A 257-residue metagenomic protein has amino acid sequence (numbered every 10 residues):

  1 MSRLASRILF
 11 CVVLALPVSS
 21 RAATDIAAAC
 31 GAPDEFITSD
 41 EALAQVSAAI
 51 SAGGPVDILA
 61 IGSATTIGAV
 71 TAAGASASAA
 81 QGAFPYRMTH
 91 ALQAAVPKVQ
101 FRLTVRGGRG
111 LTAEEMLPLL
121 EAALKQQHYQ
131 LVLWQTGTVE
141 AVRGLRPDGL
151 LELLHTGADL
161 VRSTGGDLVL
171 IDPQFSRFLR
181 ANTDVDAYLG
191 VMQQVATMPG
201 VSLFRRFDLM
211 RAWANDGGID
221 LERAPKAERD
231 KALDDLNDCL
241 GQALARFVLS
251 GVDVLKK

Functional and structural regions predicted by a protein language model:
M1-L9: Bacterial N-terminal signal peptides that target proteins for export
I8-P17: Bacterial N-terminal signal peptides
D25-V105, A122-Q126: Serine-esterase "nucleophile elbow" of acetyl-processing enzymes
D57-G62, T66, R102-G107, Q130-T136 (+2 more regions): Structural recognition of the beta-strand scaffold that forms the well-ordered cores of secreted hydrolase catalytic
L59, I67-G74, V99, A113-G149: Oxyanion-hole/transition-state-stabilizing segment in secreted/luminal serine hydrolases and related acyltransferases
A64-G68, G108-A113, G137-R143, Q174-F178 (+1 more regions): Solvent-exposed loop/turn segments at secondary-structure junctions within structured extracellular/periplasmic domains
Q135-V139, G157-G190: Active-site segments of SGNH/GDSL-like serine hydrolases that catalyze O-acetyl group transfer/hydrolysis on lipids
F175-K257: Catalytic His-Asp segment of secreted/periplasmic serine-dependent ester chemistry enzymes
